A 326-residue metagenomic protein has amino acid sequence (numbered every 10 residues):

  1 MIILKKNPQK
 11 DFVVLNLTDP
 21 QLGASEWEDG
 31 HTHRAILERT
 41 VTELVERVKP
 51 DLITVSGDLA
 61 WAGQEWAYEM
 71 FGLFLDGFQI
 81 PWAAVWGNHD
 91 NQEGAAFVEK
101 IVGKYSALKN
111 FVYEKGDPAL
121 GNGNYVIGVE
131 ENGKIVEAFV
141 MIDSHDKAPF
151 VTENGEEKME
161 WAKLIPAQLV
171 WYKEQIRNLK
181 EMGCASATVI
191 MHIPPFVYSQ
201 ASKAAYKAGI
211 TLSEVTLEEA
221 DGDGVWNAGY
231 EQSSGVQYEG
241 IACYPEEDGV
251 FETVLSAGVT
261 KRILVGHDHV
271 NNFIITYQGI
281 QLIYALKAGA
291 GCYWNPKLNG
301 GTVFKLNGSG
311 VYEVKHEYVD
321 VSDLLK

Functional and structural regions predicted by a protein language model:
M1-M70, D76: N-terminal active-site segment of His-dependent metallophosphoesterases
I2-I3, P8, V126-K134, F139 (+3 more regions): Binuclear metal-dependent phosphoesterase catalytic core
I2-L4, M70-C184, L212-E214, V303-K305: Extended active-site neighborhood of metal-dependent phosphoesterases/phosphodiesterases
D11-A24, V136-D146, I190, Q281-K287: Active-site-proximal beta-strand elements of phosphoester/diester hydrolases
N16-E38, A60-W66, Q92-E93, F97 (+3 more regions): Acidic/histidine-rich helix-loop elements that form or flank divalent-metal/phosphate-binding sites at the catalytic
D19, V41, I53, D58 (+7 more regions): Divalent metal-coordination and catalytic microenvironments
G23-E26, W61-W66, A84-A96, K147-F150 (+4 more regions): Active-site environment of divalent metal-dependent phosphoester hydrolases
V48-L52, A138, E156-G266: His/acidic metal-ligating clusters that form di-metal
